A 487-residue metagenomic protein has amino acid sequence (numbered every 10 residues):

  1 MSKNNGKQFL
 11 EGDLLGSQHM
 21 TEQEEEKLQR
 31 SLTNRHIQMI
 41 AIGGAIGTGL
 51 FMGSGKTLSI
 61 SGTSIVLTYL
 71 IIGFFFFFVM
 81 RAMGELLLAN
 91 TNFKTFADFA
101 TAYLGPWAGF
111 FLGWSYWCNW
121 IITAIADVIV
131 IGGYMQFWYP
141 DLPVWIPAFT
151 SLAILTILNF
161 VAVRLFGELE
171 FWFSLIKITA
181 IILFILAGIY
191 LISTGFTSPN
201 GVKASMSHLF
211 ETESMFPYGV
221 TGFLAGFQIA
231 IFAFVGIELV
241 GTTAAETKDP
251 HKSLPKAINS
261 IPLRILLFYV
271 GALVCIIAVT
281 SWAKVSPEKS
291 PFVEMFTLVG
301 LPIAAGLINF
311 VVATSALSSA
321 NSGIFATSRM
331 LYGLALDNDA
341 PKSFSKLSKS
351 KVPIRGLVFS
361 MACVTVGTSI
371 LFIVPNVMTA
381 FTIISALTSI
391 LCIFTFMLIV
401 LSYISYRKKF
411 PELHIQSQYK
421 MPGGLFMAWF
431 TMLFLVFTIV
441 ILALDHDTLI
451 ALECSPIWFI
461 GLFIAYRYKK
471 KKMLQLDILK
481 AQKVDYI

Functional and structural regions predicted by a protein language model:
M1-S54, S59-S64, F77, R81 (+5 more regions): Membrane-interface "cap" regions at the ends of multi-pass membrane proteins
S2, E11-G12, T21, F99-T101 (+7 more regions): Helix-loop-helix connectors at the membrane interface of multi-pass transporters/channels
H19, Q23, K27-L28, I65-V66 (+2 more regions): Helix-loop-helix junctions that connect adjacent transmembrane segments in multi-pass membrane transporters
Q29, M52-P147, L263-L266, V270 (+1 more regions): Extracellular loop-to-transmembrane helix junctions
N92, S115-V130, F234-T247, A305-K342 (+3 more regions): Membrane-helix boundary/coupling elements in multi-pass transport proteins
D98-T101, G105, F137, E213 (+2 more regions): TM-loop-TM module centered on a large, flexible mid-protein loop between adjacent transmembrane helices in multi-pass
G132, W145-A204, V235, I258-P262 (+3 more regions): Membrane-interface loop-to-helix entry segments
F173, S343-V352, I393-D445, Q475-L476 (+1 more regions): C-terminal membrane-solvent junction of multi-pass transporters and transport-like membrane proteins
